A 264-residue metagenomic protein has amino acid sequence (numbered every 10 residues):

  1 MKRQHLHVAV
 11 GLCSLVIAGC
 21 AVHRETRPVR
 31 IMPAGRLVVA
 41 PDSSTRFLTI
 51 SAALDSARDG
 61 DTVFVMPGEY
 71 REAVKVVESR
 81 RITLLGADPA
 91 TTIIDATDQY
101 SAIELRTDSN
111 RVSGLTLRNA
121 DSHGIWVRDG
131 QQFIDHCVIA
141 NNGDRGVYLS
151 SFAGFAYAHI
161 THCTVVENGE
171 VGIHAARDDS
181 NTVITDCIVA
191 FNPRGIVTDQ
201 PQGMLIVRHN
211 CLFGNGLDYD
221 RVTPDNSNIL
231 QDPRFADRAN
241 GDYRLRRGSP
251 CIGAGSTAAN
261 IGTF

Functional and structural regions predicted by a protein language model:
C20-S56, P67-E69, A87-D88, P233-A239: Right-handed parallel beta-helix/beta-solenoid
S43, P67, R81-I125, L230-R238: Right-handed parallel beta-helix/beta-spiral solenoid domain characteristic of secreted/periplasmic
L54, A73-V77, S101-R106, H123-D129 (+6 more regions): Glycine-rich beta-solenoid repeat tracts in large extracellular/virion proteins
F64, K75, L85, D95 (+9 more regions): Extracellular beta-strand solenoid repeats
V65, I82-G86, N110-S113, Q132-D135 (+5 more regions): All-beta strand scaffolds that present successive hydrophobic residues in beta-strands
E69, D88, T116, V138-G143 (+5 more regions): A structural signal for beta-strand register positions
S109-H174: Right-handed parallel beta-helix
N226-F264: C-terminal accessory segments
